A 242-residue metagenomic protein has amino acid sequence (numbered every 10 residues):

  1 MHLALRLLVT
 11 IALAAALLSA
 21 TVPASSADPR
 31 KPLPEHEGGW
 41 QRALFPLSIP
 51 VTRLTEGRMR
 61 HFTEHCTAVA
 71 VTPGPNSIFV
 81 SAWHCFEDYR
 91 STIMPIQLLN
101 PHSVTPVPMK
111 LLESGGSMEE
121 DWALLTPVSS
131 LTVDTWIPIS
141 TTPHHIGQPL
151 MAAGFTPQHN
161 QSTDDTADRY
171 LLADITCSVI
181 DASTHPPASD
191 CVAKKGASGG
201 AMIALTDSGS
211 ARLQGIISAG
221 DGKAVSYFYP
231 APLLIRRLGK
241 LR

Functional and structural regions predicted by a protein language model:
L8-S19: Bacterial N-terminal signal peptides
A20, A24-P29: Boundary at the C-terminal end of the N-terminal hydrophobic targeting segment
D28-H36, V69-A70, Y89, K110-G116 (+1 more regions): Active-site substrate-binding loop(s) of clan PA
G39-I96, I180-A182, A204, D221-S226: Catalytic histidine site
L47, S91-P106, Q148-G154: Short conserved beta-strand and strand-loop elements enriched in small hydrophobics with frequent Asp/Gly
V69, V192-I217: Catalytic nucleophile loop of clan PA
V133-S198, A219-V225: Flexible, gly/ser-rich surface segments that form the specificity/activation loops bordering the active-site cleft
Q214-R242: C-terminal cap/linker of serine protease catalytic domains
